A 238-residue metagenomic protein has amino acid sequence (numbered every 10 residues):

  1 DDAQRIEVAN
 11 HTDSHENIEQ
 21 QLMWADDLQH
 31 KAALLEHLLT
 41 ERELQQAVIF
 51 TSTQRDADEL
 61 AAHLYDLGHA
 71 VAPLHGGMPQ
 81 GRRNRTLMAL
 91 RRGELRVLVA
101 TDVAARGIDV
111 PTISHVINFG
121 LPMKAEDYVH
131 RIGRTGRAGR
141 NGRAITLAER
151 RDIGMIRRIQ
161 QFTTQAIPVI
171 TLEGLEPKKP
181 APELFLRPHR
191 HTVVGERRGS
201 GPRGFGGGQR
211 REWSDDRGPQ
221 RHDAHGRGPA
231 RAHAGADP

Functional and structural regions predicted by a protein language model:
D1-P180, L184: Conserved helicase RecA-like core
R92, F162, I170, G174-P238: Basic Arg/Gly/Lys-rich low-complexity intrinsically disordered segments
